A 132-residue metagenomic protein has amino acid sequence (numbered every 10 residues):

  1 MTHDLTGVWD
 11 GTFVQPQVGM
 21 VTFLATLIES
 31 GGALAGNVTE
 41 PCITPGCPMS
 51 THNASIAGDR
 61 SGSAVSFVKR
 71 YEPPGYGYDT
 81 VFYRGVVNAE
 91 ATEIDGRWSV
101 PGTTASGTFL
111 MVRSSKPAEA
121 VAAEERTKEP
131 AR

Functional and structural regions predicted by a protein language model:
M1-R132: Central antiparallel beta-sheet cores of small beta-barrel/beta-sandwich binding domains
